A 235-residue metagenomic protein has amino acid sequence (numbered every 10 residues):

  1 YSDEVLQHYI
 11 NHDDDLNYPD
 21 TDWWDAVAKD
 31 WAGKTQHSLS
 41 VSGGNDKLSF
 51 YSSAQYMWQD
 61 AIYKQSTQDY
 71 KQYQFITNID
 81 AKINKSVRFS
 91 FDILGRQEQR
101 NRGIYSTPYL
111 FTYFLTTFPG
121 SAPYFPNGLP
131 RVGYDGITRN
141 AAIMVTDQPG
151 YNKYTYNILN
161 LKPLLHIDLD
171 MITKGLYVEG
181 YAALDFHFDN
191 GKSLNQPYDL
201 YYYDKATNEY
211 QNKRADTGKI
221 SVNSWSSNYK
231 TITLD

Functional and structural regions predicted by a protein language model:
Y1-E4, R96-I137, H187-Y210: A surface-exposed, glycine/aromatic-enriched loop/edge motif typical of exported proteins
Y1-L16, N84-R100, T107, K153: N-terminal, post-signal-peptide soluble/periplasmic segments of Gram-negative outer-membrane pore/transport systems
Y1-S66: Residues embedded in well-ordered regular secondary structure
N11-D22, S53-I62, Y70, Y134-D147 (+1 more regions): Flexible, solvent-exposed coil segments and beta strand-coil junctions, predominantly the extracellular/periplasmic
D14-S42, A122-N127, Q196-D235: Outer-membrane beta-barrel transmembrane domain signature of Gram-negative proteins, especially the mid-to-C-terminal
K29-D46, Q55, R139-L194, V222-D235: Outer-membrane beta-barrel transmembrane strands
A54, Q65-Q68, D92-I93, Y105-S106 (+2 more regions): Composition- and surface-driven signal marking solvent-exposed, interaction-prone regions in large proteins
T67-A81, Y181-D185: Short secondary-structure subsegments characteristic of cysteine-rich extracellular domains
